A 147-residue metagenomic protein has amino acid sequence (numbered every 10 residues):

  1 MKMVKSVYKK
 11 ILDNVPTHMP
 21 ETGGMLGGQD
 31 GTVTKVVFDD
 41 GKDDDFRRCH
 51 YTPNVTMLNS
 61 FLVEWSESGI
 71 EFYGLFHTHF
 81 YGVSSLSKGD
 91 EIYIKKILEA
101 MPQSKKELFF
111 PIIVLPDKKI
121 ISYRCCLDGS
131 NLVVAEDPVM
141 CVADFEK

Functional and structural regions predicted by a protein language model:
M1-F72, F80-K147: Conserved beta-strand-loop surface patch within small alpha/beta domains used for substrate/adaptor or ligand engagement
